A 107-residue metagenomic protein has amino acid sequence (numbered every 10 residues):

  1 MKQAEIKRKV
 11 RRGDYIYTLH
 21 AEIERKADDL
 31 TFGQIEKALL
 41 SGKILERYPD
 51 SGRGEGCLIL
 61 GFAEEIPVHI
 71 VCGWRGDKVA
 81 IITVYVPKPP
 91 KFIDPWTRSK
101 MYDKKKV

Functional and structural regions predicted by a protein language model:
M1-V107: Ribonuclease/tRNase effector modules and their secretory precursors
